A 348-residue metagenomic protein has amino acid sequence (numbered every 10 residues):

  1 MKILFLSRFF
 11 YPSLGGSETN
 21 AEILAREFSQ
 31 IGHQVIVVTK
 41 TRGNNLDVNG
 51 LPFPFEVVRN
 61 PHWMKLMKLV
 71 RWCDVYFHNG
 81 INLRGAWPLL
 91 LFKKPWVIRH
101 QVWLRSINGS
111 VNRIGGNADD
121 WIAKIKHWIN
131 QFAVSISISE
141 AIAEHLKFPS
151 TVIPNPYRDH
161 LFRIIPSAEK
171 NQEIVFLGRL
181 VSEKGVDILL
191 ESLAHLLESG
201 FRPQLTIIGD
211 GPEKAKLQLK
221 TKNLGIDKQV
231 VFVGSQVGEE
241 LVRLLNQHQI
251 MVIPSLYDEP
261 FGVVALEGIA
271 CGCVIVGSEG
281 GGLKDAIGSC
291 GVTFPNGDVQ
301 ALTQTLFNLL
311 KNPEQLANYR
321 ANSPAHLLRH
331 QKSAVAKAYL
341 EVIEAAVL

Functional and structural regions predicted by a protein language model:
L4-L6, I136, P166-A194, T206 (+1 more regions): Conserved donor-binding/catalytic core segment of Leloir-type glycosyltransferases
V70, S235-Q236, R243-H248: Short alpha-helical donor nucleotide-sugar binding micro-motif in glycosyltransferases
H78-R84, H100: Short His-centered aromatic/hydrophobic patch
L104, G116-S135, I142: Membrane-proximal helix-turn-helix segments that form the acceptor-binding/catalytic region of lipid-linked
A141, P156: Carbohydrate-associated surface elements
Q218-Q236: Nucleotide-activated donor-binding/catalytic signature segment of Leloir-type glycosyltransferases, i.e., the conserved
V274-G277: Short hydrophobic beta-strand element within catalytic cores of glycosyltransferases and related nucleotide-activated
S289-Q300, N308-E314, L328: Conserved acidic donor-binding segment of nucleotide-sugar-dependent glycosyltransferases
